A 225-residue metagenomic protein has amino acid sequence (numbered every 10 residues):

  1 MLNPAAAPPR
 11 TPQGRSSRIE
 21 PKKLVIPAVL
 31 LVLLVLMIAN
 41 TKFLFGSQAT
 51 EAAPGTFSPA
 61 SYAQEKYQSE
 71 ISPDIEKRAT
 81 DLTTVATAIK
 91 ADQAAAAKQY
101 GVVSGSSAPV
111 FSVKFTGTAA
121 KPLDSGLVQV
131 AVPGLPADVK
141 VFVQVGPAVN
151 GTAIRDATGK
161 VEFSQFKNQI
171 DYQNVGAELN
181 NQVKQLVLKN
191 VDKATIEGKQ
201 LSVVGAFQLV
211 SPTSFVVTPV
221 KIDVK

Functional and structural regions predicted by a protein language model:
L2-K225: OB-fold and OB-like single-stranded nucleic-acid-recognition modules and their adjacent interaction interfaces
